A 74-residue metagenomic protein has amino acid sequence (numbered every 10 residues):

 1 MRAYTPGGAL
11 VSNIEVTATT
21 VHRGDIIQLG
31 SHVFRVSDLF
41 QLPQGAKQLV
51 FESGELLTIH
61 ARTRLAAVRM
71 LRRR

Functional and structural regions predicted by a protein language model:
R2-V11, L56-R74: Intrinsically disordered, low-complexity, charged/polar segments
V33-A61: Basic/aromatic-rich interaction segments and small domains that mediate binding to polyanionic partners
